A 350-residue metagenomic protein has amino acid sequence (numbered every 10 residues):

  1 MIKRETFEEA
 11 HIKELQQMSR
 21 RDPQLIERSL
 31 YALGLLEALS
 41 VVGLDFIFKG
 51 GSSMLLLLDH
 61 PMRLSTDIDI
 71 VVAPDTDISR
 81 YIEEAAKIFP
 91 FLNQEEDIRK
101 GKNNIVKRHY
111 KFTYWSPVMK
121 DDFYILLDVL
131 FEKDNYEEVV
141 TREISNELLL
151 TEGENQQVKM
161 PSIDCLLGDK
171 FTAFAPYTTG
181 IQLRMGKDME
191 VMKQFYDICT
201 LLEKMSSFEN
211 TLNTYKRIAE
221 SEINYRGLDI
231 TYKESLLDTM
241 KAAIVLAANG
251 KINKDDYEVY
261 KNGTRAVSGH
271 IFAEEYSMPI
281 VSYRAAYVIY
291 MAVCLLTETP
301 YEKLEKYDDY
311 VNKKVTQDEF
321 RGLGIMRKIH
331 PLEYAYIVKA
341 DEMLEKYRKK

Functional and structural regions predicted by a protein language model:
M1-I47: Helical scaffold of the NTase/Pol beta-like nucleotidyltransferase catalytic core
R4, L15-M18, S29-L33, K102-Y276 (+2 more regions): Catalytic cores of NTP-dependent nucleotidyl/adenyl transfer enzymes across multiple folds
S19-R21, D69-T76, R184-M185: Short histidine-centered catalytic/ligand-binding loop motif
L36-I68, V72-P74: Active-site nucleotide-donor binding segment shared across nucleotidyl transfer reactions
S52, T76, K133-N135: Short, flexible active-site-adjacent loop segments at beta-strand->alpha-helix junctions, enriched in small/polar
L58-P61, Y81-E84, E138-R142: Short, conserved acidic/polar surface loops in the N-terminal third of protein domains
V72-R108: Metal-dependent nucleotidyltransferase catalytic core
